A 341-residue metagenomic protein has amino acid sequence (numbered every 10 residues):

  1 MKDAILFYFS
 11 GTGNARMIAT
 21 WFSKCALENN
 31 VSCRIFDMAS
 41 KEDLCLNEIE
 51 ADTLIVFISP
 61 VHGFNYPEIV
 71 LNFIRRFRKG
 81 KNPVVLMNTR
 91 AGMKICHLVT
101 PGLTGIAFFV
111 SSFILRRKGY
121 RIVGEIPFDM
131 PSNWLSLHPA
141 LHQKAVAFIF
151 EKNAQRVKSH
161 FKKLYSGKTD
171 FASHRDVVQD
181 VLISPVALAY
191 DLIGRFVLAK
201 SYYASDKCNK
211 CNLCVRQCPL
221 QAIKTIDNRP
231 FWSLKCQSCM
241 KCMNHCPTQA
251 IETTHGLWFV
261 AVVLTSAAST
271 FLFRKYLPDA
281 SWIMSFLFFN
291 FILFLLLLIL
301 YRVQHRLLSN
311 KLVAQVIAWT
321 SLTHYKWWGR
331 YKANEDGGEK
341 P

Functional and structural regions predicted by a protein language model:
K2-A4, N14, C25-R34, E48-S59 (+3 more regions): FMN-binding flavodoxin-like domain, especially the glycine-rich phosphate-binding loop
F9-G13: Short polar catalytic/cofactor-binding loops
M38-L44: Short acidic loop-to-helix transition motifs that present clustered carboxylates
A189-K207: A mid-sequence, solvent-exposed acidic-amphipathic segment
Y203-A204, N209-W258: Iron-sulfur cluster-binding cysteine motifs and their immediate structural context in ferredoxin-like electron-transfer
A261-F273: Canonical alpha-helical transmembrane segments of integral membrane proteins
Y276-I292: Hydrophobic alpha-helical transmembrane segments
L287-H305: Alpha-helical membrane-embedded segments
